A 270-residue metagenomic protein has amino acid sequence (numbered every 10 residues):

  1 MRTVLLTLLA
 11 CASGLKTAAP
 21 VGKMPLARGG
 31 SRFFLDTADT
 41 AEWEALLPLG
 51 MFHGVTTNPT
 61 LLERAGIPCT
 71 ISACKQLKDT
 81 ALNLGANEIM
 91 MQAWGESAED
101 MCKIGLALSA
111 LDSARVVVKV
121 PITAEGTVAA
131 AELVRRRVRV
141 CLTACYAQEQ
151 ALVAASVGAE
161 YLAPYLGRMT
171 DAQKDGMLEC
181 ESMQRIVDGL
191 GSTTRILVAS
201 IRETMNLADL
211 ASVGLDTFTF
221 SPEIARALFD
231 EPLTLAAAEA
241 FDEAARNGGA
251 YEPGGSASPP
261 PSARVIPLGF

Functional and structural regions predicted by a protein language model:
T3-P20: N-terminal chloroplast transit peptides
S31-F52, T57-R136, L166: Active-site beta->alpha loop and helix N-cap motifs at the rims of alpha/beta catalytic domains
A41-L49, K103-I104, A129, A147-V157 (+1 more regions): Catalytic cores of alpha/beta
N58, V118, A154, L210 (+1 more regions): Conserved, mostly hydrophobic/aromatic
P59-E63, A144, E160-Q173, L215-T234: Glycine-rich phosphate-binding active-site loops on the catalytic face of alpha/beta enzymes
C74-E88, A110-S113, T127-V140, G176-I196 (+1 more regions): Alpha-helix-loop-beta-strand connector modules within alpha/beta enzyme cores
L142-E179, M183-I186: Histidine/lysine/aspartate-rich catalytic loop segments that bind and position anionic ligands
V187-F270: C-terminal alpha-helical cap/extension of soluble enzyme domains
